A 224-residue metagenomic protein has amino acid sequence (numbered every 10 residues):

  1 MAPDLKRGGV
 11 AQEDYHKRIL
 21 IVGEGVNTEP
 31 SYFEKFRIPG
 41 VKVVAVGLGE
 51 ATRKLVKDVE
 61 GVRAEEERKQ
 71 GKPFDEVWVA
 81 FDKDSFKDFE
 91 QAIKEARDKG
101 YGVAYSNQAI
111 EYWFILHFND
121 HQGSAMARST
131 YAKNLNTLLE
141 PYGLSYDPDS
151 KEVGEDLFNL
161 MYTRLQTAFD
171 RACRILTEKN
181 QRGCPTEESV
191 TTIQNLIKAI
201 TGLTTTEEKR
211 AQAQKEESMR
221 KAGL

Functional and structural regions predicted by a protein language model:
M1-A2: Charge-rich interaction surfaces and accessory domains that mediate macromolecular binding and assembly
L5-L20, E29-V46, R68-K69, P73-E76 (+1 more regions): C-terminal accessory helical subdomains adjacent to catalytic cores in phosphodiester- and nucleotide-handling enzymes
E24-V26: Helix N-cap/beta->alpha junction signal
A45-R53: Short beta->alpha junction loops
K54-V59: A charged nuclease-like catalytic/ligand-binding cleft shared by nucleic-acid processing domains
E60-Q70: Acidic, metal-coordinating helix/loop segments flanking the phosphotransfer/catalytic sites of two-component signaling
R63, F81-K83: Generic hydrophobic/packing signal
